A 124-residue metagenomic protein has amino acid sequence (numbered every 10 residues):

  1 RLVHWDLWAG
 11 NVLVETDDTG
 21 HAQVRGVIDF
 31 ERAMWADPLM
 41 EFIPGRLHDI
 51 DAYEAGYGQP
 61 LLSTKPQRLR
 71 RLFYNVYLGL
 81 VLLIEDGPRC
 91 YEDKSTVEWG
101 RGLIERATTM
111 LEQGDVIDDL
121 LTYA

Functional and structural regions predicted by a protein language model:
R1-F42: Active-site acidic catalytic loop and adjacent metal/ATP-binding pocket of ATP-dependent phosphoryl transfer enzymes
R32-A124: Helix-rich C-terminal or lid/interface subdomains of diverse kinases
